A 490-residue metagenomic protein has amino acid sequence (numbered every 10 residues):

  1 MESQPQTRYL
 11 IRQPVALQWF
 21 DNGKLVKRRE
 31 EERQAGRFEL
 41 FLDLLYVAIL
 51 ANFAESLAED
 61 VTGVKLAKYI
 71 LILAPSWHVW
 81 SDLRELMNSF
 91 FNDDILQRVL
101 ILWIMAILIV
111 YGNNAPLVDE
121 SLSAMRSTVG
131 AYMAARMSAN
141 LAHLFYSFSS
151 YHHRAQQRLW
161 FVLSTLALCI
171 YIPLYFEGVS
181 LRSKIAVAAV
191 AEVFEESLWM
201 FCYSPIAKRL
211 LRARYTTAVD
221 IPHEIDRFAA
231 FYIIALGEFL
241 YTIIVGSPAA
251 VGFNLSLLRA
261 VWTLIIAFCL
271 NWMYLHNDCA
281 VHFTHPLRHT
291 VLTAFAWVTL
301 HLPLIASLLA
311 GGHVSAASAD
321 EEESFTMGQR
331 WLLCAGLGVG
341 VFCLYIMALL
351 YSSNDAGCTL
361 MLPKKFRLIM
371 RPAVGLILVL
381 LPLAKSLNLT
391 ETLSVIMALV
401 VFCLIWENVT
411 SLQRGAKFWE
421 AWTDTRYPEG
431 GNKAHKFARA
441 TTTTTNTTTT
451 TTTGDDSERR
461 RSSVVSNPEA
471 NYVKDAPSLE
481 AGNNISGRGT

Functional and structural regions predicted by a protein language model:
M1-R12, K436-T490: Intrinsically disordered, low-complexity cytosolic terminal tails
E2-A51, E59-D60, A67-F90, I95-L96 (+3 more regions): Predominantly late transmembrane helices and immediately cytosolic-facing juxtamembrane segments
L380-T392: Membrane-helix boundary connector in multi-pass membrane proteins
T392-V400: Short, hydrophobic/proline-enriched secondary-structure or compact coil segments at domain edges
